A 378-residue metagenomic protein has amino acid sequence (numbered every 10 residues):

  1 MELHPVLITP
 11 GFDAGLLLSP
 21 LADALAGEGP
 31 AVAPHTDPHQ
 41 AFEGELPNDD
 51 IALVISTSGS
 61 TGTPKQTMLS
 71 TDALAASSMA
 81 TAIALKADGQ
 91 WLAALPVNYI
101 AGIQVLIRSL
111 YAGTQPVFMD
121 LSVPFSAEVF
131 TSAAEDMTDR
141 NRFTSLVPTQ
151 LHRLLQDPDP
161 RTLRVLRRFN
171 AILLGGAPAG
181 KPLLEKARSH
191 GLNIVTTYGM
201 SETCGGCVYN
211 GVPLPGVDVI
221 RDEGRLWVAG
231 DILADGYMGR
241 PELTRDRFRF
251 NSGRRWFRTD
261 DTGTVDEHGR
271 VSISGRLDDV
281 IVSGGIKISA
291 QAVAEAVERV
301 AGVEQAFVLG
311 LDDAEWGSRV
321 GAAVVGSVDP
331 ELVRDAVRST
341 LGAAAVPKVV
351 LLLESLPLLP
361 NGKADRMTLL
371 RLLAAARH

Functional and structural regions predicted by a protein language model:
V6, G11-A14, Q40-S56, K86-Q90: Conserved pre-ATP/AMP-binding loop-to-beta segment of ANL
A52-A82, K86: Conserved AMP-binding A3 loop
T71-S77, L92-R153, V195: AMP-binding/adenylate-forming
Q156-N210, I220: Gly/Ser/Thr-rich phosphate-binding loop
P213, D222-R249, I286-I288: Conserved ATP/PPi-binding loop(s) of AMP-dependent carboxylate-activating enzymes
G230, R255, T262-A345: AMP-binding/adenylate-forming catalytic core of the ANL superfamily
A234-D260, L277-D278, A294: Conserved ANL (AMP-binding/adenylate-forming) active-site segment centered on the GW(Y/F)…HTG consensus within
G342-A364: AMP-binding/adenylate-forming catalytic domain of the ANL superfamily
